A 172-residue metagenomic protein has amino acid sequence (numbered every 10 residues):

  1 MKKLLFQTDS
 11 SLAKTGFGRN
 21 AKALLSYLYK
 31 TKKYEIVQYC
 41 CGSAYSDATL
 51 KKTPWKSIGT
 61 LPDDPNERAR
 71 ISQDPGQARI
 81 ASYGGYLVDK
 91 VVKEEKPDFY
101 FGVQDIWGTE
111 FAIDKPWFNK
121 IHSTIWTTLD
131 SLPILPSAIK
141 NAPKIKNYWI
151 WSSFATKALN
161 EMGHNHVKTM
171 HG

Functional and structural regions predicted by a protein language model:
M1-D47, K51, E95: N-terminal subdomain of nucleotide-sugar transferases
K3, D98-F101, H122, N147: Structural motif
A44-T49, T109-F111, L132-L135, T156-L159: Short, charged/polar "capping" segments at the starts of alpha-helices and the immediately preceding loops
T49-I71, I121, I145-K146, H164-K168: Active-site regions of enzymes building and remodeling cell-envelope glycoconjugates
P65-F99: An amphipathic, basic-hydrophobic alpha-helix
G102-G108: Short His-centered aromatic/hydrophobic patch
F118, I125, P136-K146: A conserved, positively charged/aromatic
K146-G172: Donor nucleotide-sugar binding/catalytic pocket of nucleotide-sugar-dependent glycosyltransferases
